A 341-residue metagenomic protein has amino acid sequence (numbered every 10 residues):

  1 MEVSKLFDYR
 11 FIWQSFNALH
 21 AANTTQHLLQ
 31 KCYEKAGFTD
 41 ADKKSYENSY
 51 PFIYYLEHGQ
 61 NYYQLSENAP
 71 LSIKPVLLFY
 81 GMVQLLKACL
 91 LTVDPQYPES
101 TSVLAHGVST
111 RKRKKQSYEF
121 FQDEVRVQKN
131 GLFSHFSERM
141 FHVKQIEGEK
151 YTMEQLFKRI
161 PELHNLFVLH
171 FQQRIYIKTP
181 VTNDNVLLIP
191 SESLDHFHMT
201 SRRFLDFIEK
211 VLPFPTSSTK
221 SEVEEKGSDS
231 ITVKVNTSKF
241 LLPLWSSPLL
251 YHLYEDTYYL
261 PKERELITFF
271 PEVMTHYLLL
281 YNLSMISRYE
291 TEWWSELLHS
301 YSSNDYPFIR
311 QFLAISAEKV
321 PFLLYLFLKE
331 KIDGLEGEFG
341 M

Functional and structural regions predicted by a protein language model:
M1-M341: Terminal alpha-helical segments
